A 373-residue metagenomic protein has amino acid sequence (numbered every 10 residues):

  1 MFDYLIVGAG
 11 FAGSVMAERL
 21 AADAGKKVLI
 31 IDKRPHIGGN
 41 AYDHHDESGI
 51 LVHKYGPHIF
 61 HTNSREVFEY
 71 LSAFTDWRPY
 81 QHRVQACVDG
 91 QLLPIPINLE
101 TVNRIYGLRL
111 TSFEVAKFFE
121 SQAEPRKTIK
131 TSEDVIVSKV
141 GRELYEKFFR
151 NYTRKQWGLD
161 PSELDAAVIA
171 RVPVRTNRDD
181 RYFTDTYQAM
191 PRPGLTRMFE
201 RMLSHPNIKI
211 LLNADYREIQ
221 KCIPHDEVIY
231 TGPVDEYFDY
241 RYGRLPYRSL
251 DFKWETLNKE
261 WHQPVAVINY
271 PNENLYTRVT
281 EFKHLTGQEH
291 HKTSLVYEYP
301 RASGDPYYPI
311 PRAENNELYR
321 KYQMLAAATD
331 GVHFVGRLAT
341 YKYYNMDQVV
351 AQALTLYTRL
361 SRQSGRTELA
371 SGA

Functional and structural regions predicted by a protein language model:
M1-A12, L29: Beta1/beta-strand and adjacent pyrophosphate-binding region of the FAD-binding site in flavoprotein oxidoreductases
A9, G232-P233: Glycine-rich, N-terminal phosphate-binding loop of Rossmann-like dinucleotide-binding domains
A12-G13, I37: Hydrophobic/small residue at the entry helix of a nucleotide-binding pocket
E18-E47: Glycine-rich FAD pyrophosphate-binding loop
S48-Q122: Dinucleotide-binding Rossmann-like beta1-alpha1 core, especially the glycine-rich loop that anchors the ADP
E69, V135, L144, Q263-P264 (+1 more regions): Structural/interface elements that position substrates and couple domains in central-metabolism enzymes
D89-E227, T231, F238: Active-site/ligand-binding neighborhood in enzyme catalytic cores
D226, E236-A370: C-terminal segments that line or cap access tunnels to active or ligand-binding sites in enzymes and enzyme-associated
